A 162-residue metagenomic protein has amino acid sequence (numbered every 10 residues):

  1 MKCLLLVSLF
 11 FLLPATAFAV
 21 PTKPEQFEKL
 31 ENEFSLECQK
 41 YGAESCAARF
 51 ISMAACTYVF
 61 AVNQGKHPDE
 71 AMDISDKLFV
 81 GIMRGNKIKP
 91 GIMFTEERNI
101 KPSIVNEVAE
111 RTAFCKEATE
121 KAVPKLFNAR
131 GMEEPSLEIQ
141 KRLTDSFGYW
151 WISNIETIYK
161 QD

Functional and structural regions predicted by a protein language model:
M1, T22, E28, Q39 (+2 more regions): Generic cytosolic/nucleocytoplasmic N-terminal low-complexity/intrinsically disordered segments
M1-P21: Classical Sec-dependent N-terminal signal peptides that target proteins to the secretory pathway
L12-T16, P68, T119: Short, intrinsically disordered, low-complexity terminal segments
A19-K66: Immediate post-signal-peptide N-terminus of mature secreted/exported proteins
V59-E70, T157-Q161: Short helix-capping/linker segments at secondary-structure and domain boundaries
M72-D162: Compact alpha-helical subdomains of small soluble proteins
